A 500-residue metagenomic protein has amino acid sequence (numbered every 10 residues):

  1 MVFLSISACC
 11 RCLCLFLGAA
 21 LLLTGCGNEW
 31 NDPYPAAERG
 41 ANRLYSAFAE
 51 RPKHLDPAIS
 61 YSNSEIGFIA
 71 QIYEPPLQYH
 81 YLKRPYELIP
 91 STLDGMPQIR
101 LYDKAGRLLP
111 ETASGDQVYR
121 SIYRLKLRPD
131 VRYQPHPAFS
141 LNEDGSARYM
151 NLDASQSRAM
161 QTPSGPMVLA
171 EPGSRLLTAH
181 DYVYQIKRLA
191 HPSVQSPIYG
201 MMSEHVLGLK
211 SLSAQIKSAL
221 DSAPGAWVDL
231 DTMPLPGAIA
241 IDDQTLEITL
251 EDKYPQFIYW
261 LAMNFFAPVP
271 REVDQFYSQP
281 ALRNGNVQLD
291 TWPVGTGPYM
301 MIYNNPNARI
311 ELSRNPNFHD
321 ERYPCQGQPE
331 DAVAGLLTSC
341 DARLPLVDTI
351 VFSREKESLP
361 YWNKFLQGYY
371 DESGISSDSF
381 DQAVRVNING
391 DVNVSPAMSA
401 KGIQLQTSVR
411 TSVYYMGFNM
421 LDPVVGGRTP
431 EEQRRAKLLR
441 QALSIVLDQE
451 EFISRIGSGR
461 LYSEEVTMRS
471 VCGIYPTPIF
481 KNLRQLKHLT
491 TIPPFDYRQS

Functional and structural regions predicted by a protein language model:
V2-L13: Bacterial N-terminal signal peptides that target proteins for export
R11-T24: Bacterial N-terminal signal peptides
C26-A36, Y81-L82, P129-S193, P224-V228 (+6 more regions): Extracytoplasmic/periplasmic ligand-capture domains
R39-R43, Q71-Y73, L88-L93, V118-I122 (+6 more regions): Extracytoplasmic
L44-F48, S373: Short, well-ordered beta-strand segments
A47-V118, V294: N-terminal lobe/hinge region of extracytoplasmic solute-binding protein
E50-A70, H80-Y81, I89, P137-S140 (+4 more regions): A structural "hinge/loop" feature
L88, V194-M202, S454-G459, S463-E465: Surface-exposed patches in mature extracellular/periplasmic domains of secreted proteins
